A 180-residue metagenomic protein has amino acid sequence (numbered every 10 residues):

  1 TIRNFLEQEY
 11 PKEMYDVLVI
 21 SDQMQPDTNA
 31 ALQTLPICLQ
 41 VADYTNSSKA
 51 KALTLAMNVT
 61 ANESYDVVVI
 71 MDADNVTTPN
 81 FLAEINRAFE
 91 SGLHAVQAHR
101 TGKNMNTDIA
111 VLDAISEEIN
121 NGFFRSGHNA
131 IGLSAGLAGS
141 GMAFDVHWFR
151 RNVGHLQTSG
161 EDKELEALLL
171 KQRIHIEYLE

Functional and structural regions predicted by a protein language model:
R3-M14: Short, acidic, metal-binding catalytic loop of nucleotide-sugar glycosyltransferases
D16, E164: Cell-envelope/extracellular polymer assembly enzymes that use nucleotide-activated donors
L18-N29, D43-N46, V76: A conserved acidic beta->alpha catalytic loop
D22, M71-A73, E180: Active-site acidic Asp-centered loop
Q33-P36, Q172: Short, structured coil segments at secondary-structure junctions
Q40-Y65, P79-S159: Long helical/loop segments within the catalytic core of UDP-sugar-dependent glycosyltransferases, especially the large
V68: Short aromatic/hydrophobic "clamp" motif used to bind/position activated sugar donors
Q157, E166-E180: Catalytic donor-sugar/metal-binding loop of nucleotide-sugar-dependent glycosyltransferases
